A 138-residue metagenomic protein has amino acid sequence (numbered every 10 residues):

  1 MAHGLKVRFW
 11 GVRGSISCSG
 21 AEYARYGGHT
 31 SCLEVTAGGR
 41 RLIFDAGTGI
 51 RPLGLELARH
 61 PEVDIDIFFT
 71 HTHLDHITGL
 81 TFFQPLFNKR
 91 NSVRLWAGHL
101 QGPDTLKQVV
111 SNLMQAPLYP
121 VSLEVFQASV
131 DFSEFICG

Functional and structural regions predicted by a protein language model:
M1-G138: Binuclear metal-dependent hydrolase catalytic cores
